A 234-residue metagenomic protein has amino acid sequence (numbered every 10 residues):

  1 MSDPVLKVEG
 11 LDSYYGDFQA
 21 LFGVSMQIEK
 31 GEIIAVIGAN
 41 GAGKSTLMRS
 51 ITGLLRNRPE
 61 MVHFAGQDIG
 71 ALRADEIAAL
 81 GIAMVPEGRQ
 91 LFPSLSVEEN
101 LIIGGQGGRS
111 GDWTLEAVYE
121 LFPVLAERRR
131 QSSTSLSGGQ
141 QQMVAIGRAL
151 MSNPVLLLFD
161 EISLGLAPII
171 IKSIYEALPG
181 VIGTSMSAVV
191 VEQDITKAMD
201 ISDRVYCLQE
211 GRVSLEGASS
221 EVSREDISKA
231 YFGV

Functional and structural regions predicted by a protein language model:
I37-A39: The feature captures the beta-strand-to-loop junction immediately N-terminal to the Walker
T52: Helix-to-loop junction immediately C-terminal to a conserved catalytic motif
R56, D68-R89, L115, E127-R130 (+1 more regions): ABC ATPase NBD coupling module
E60-D68, L80, W113-T114, E120 (+1 more regions): Conserved ABC transporter NBD signature motif
S132-L136, Q140: Conserved ABC ATPase signature
A149-L150: ABC ATPase C-loop
